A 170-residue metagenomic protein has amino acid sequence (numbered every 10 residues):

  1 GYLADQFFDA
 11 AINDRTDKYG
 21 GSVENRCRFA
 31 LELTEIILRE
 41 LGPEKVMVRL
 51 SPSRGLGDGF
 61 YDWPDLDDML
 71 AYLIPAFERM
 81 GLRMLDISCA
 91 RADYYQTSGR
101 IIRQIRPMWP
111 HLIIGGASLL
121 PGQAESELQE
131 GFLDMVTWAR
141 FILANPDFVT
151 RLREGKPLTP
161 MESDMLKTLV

Functional and structural regions predicted by a protein language model:
G1-V170: Flavin-dependent oxidoreductase catalytic cores
